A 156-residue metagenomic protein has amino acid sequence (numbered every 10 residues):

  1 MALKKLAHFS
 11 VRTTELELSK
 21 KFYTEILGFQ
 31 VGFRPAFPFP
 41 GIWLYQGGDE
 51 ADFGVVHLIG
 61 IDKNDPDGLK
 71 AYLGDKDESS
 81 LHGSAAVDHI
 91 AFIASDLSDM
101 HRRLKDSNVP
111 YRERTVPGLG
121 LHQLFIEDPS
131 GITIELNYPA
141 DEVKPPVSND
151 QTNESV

Functional and structural regions predicted by a protein language model:
M1, P38-F53, D77-E78, A140-V156: Amphipathic alpha-helical "stalk" segments
A2, H101-V156: Vicinal oxygen chelate
K5-T14, I42-G48, L69-R103, H122-E127 (+1 more regions): Vicinal oxygen chelate
S10, Q30-F39, R114-P117, D141-K144: Conserved catalytic-core motifs of GNAT/GCN5-like acyltransferases
R12-I61: Core segments of cupin and vicinal oxygen chelate
S19-F22, M100-L104: Hydrophobic side chains in well-ordered alpha-helices
E50-V56, P66, G131-I134: Short, charged/polar, Gly/Pro-enriched secondary-structure boundary elements
G60-N64, Y138-A140: Acetyl-CoA-dependent GNAT
